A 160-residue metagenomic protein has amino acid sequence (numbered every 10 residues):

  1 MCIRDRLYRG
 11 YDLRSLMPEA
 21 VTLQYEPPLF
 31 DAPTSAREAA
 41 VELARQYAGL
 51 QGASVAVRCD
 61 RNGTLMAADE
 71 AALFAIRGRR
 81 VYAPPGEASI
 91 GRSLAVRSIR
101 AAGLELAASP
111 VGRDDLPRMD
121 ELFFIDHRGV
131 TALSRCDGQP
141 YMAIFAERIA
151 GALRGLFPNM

Functional and structural regions predicted by a protein language model:
R4-M160: Helix-start/capping segments and mature chain N-termini
